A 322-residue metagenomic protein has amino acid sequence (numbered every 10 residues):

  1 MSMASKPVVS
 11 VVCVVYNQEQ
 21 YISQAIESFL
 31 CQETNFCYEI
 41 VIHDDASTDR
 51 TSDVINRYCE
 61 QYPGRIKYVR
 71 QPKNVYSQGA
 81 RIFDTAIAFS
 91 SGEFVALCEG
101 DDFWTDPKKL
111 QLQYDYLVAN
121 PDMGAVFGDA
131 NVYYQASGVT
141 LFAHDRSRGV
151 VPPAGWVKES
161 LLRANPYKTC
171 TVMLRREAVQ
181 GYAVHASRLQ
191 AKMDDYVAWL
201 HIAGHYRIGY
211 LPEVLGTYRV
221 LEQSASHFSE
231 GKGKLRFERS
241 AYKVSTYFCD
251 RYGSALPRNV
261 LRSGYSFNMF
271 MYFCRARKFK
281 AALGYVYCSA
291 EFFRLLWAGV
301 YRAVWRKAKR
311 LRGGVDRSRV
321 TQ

Functional and structural regions predicted by a protein language model:
P7-S10, E39, V197: Cell-envelope/extracellular polymer assembly enzymes that use nucleotide-activated donors
E27-C37: Short, acidic, metal-binding catalytic loop of nucleotide-sugar glycosyltransferases
D44-D53, K73, E99: A conserved acidic beta->alpha catalytic loop
P72-S90, L112: Glycine-rich, basic loop-to-helix element that forms the pyrophosphate-binding segment of sugar-nucleotide handling
A88, G128, R146-K232: Conserved nucleotide-sugar donor-binding catalytic segment
V95: Short aromatic/hydrophobic "clamp" motif used to bind/position activated sugar donors
P107-L141: Conserved donor NDP-sugar-binding/catalytic core segment of glycosyltransferases
E159, A191, G216-E222, H227-L256 (+1 more regions): Catalytic core of nucleotide-sugar-dependent glycosyltransferases
